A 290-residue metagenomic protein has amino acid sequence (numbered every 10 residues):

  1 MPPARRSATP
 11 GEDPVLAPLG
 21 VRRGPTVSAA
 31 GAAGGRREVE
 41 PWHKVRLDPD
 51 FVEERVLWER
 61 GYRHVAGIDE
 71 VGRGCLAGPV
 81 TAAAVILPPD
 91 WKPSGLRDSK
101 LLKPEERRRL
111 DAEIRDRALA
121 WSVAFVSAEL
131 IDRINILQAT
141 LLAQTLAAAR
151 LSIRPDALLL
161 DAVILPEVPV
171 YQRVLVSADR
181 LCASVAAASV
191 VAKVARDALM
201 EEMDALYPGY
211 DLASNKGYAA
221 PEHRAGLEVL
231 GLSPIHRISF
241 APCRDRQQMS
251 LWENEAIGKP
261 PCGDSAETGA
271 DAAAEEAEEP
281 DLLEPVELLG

Functional and structural regions predicted by a protein language model:
M1-G290: RNase H-like, Mg2+-dependent phosphodiesterase core, and more generally RNA phosphate-backbone-engaging helix-loop
